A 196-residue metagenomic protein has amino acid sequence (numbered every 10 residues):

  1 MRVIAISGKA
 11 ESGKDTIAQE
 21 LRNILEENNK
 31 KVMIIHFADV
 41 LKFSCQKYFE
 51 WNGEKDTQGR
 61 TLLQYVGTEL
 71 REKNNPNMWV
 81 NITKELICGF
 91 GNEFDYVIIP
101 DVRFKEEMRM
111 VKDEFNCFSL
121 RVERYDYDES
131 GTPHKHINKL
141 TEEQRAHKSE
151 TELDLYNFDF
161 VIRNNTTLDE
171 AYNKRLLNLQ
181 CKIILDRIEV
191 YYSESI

Functional and structural regions predicted by a protein language model:
M1-I4: Extreme N-terminal starter segment of soluble prokaryotic enzymes
I6, I99: Hydrophobic anchor at the beta1->P-loop junction of P-loop NTPases
K9: P-loop (Walker A) phosphate-binding loop of NTP-binding proteins
K14: Conserved lysine of the Walker
I17: Hydrophobic positions on the alpha1 helix immediately C-terminal to the Walker A/P-loop
K30-V97: ATP-dependent small-molecule kinase phosphotransfer cores that center on conserved nucleotide phosphate-binding segments
N77, I82, D113-E114, F118-I196: Small-molecule kinase domains that catalyze NTP-dependent phosphoryl transfer to phosphate-bearing small molecules
E106-E114: A short acidic, amphipathic alpha-helical/loop segment
